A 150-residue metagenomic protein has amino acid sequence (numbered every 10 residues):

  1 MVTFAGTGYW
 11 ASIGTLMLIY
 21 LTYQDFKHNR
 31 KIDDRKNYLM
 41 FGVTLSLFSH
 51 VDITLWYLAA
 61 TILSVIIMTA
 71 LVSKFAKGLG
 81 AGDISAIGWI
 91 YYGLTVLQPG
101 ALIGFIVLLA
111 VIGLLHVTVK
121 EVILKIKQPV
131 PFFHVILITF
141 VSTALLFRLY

Functional and structural regions predicted by a protein language model:
M1-Y150: A membrane-topology feature that recognizes alpha-helical transmembrane segments and their immediate juxtamembrane
